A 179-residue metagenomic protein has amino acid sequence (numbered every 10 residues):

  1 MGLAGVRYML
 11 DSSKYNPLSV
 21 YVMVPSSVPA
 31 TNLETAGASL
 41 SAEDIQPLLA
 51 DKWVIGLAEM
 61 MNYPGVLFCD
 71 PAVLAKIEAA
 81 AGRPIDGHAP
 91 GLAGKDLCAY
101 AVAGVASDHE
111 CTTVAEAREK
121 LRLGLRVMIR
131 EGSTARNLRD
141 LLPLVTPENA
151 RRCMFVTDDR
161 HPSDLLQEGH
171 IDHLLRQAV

Functional and structural regions predicted by a protein language model:
M1-P84: Divalent-metal coordination cores built from histidine and acidic residues
G2-V6, T31-G37, F68-A72, D96-Y100 (+3 more regions): Short acidic, glycine/serine/threonine-rich loops at helix termini
V6-S12, A38-L40, A75-K76, V102-S107 (+3 more regions): Short, hinge-like loop/turn segments at secondary-structure boundaries
V20-V24, I55-E59, I85-G87, S107-H109 (+2 more regions): Hydrophobic faces of well-ordered beta-strands that scaffold small-molecule active sites in alpha/beta enzyme cores
A42-G56, Y100-E119, E148-M154: Structural recognition of alpha->loop->beta junctions
I45, I77, L97, A117 (+2 more regions): Generic hydrophobic/aromatic pocket-lining and core-packing "Φ" positions
E59-A115, E119, E131-A135: Divalent metal-binding pocket/active-site signature
L144-V179: His/Asp/Glu-enriched, well-ordered alpha-helical/loop segment that forms or immediately abuts the divalent-metal
